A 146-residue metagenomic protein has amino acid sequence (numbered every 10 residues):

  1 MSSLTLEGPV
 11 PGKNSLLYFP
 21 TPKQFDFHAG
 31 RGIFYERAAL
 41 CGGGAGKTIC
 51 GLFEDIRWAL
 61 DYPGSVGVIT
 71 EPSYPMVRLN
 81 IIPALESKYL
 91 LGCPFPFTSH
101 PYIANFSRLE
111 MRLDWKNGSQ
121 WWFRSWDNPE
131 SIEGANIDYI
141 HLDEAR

Functional and structural regions predicted by a protein language model:
M1-R146: Phosphate/NTP-binding elements of NTP-utilizing enzymes
